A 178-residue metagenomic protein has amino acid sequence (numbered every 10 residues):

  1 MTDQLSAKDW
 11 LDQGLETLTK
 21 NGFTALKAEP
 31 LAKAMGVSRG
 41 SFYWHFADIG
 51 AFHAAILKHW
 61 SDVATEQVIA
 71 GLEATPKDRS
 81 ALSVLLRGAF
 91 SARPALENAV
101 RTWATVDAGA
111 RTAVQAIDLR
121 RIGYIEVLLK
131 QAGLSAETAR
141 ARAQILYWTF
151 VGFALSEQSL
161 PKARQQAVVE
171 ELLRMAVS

Functional and structural regions predicted by a protein language model:
M1-L5, L134: N-terminal intrinsically disordered/low-complexity leader segments
S6-D9, Q13, T17-A51, A55: Helix-turn-helix
Q13-N21, Q67-G71, V100, T149-S156: Solvent-exposed, amphipathic alpha-helical segments
Y43-F46, A55-I69: Conserved alpha-helical segments that form or flank metal/cofactor-binding pockets of metalloenzymes
A55, E66-A99, L146: Hydrophobic alpha-helical connector segments
T65, A92-A99, A108-E137, A141-Q144 (+1 more regions): Amphipathic alpha-helical packing segments from all-alpha helical-bundle domains
A104-T105: Acidic, metal/ion-handling microdomains and their immediate structural contexts
A136-S159, R164-M175: Hydrophobic alpha-helical segments that form the core of small-molecule binding pockets and/or dimer interfaces
